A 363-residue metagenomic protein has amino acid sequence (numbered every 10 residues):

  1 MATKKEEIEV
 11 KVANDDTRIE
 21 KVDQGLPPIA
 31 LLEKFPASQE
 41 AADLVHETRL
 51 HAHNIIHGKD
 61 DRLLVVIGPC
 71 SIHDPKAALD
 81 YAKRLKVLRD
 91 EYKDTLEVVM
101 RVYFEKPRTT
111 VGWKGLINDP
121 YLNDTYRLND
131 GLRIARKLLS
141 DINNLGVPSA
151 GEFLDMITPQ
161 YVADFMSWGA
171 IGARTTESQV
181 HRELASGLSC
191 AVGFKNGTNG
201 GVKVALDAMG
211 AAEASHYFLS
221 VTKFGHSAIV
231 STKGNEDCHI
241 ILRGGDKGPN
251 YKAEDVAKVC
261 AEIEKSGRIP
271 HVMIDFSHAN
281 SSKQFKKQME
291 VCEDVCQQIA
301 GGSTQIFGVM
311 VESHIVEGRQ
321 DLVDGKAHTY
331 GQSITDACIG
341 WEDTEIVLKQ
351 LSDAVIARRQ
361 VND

Functional and structural regions predicted by a protein language model:
A2, E9-D16, A82, T95-Y251 (+9 more regions): Active-site-facing alpha/beta catalytic cores
T17-I56: N- or domain-start disorder-to-order transition segments that initiate the globular core
H53-D61, E264-R268: Glycine-rich phosphate/diphosphate-binding loops that line cofactor/substrate pockets in enzymes
L64-A77, D336: Conserved phosphate/anionic-ligand binding catalytic regions in large, soluble enzymes, centered on
G68, I274, G340: Conserved, mostly hydrophobic/aromatic
K86-V87: N-terminal intrinsically disordered, cationic/polar leader segments that include organellar targeting peptides
R243-G245, N250, K258-M273: A contiguous, surface-oriented mixed alpha/beta subdomain in the mid-to-C-terminal portion of proteins that forms
H314-R359: Internal helix-turn-beta structural module
